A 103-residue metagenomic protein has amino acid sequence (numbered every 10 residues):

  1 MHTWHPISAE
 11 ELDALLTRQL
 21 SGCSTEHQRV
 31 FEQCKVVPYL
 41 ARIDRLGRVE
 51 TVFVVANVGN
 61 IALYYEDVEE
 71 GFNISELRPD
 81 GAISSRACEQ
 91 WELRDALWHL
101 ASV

Functional and structural regions predicted by a protein language model:
M1-G47, P79-V103: N-terminal non-globular leader segments, chiefly Sec-dependent signal peptides
F31-G71: Amphipathic, interaction-prone secondary-structure segments
G71-R78: Short polybasic amphipathic segments
